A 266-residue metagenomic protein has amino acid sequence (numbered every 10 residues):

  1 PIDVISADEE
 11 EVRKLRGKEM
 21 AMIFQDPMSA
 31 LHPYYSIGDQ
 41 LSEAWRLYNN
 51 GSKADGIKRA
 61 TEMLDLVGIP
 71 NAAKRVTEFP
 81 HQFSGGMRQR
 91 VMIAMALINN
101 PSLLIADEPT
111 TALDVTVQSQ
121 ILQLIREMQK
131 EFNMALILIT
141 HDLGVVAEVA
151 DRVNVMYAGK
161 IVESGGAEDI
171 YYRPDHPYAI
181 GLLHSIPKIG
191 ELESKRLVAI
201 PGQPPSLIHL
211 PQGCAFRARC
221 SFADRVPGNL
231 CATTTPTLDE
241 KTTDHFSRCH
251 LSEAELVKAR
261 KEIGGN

Functional and structural regions predicted by a protein language model:
I2-A21, D39, L47, D169-P174 (+1 more regions): ABC ATPase NBD coupling module
D3, A54-K74, I180-H184: Conserved ABC ATPase "signature" region
M28, Y34-L47, I57, T61 (+2 more regions): Short helical segment in ABC ATPase nucleotide-binding domains corresponding to the A-loop/adjacent helical element
E78-F83, M87: Conserved ABC ATPase signature
I98-S102: A short, proline-enriched helix->beta-strand linker immediately N-terminal to the Walker B motif in ABC-type P-loop
I105-P109, L113-K195: P-loop NTP-binding/switch modules centered on Walker-like glycine-rich loops
A167-N266: Charged, flexible cofactor/metal-binding loops and thiol motifs
